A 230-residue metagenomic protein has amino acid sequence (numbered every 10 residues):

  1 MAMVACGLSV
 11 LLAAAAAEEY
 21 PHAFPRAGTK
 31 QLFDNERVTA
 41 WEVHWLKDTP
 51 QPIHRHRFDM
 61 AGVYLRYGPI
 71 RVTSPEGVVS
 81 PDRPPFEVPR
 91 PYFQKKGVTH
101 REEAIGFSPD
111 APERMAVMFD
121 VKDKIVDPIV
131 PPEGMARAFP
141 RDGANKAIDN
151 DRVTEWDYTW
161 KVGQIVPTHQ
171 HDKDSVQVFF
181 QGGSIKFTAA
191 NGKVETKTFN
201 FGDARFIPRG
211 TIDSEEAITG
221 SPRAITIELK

Functional and structural regions predicted by a protein language model:
A2-A13: Bacterial N-terminal signal peptides
A15-H22: Cleaved targeting-peptide boundary
P25-I53, R57-L65, A138-T168, D172-Q177: A short glycine-rich, His/Asp/Glu-containing loop-to-beta-strand
D34, E76-G97, K193-R209: Short acidic-glycine-tyrosine-enriched beta hairpin
Q51-H56, P81-R83, E103-I105, Y158 (+4 more regions): Short histidine-centered beta-strand/loop micro-motifs that create catalytic or ligand/metal-coordination sites
R57-E76, D172-N191: Glycine- and acidic-residue-biased ligand/ion/polar-headgroup-sensing regions
K96-K122, G182, P208-K230: Ligand-binding loop in jelly-roll beta-barrel domains
G106, E113-D151: Surface-exposed beta-loop interaction hotspot
